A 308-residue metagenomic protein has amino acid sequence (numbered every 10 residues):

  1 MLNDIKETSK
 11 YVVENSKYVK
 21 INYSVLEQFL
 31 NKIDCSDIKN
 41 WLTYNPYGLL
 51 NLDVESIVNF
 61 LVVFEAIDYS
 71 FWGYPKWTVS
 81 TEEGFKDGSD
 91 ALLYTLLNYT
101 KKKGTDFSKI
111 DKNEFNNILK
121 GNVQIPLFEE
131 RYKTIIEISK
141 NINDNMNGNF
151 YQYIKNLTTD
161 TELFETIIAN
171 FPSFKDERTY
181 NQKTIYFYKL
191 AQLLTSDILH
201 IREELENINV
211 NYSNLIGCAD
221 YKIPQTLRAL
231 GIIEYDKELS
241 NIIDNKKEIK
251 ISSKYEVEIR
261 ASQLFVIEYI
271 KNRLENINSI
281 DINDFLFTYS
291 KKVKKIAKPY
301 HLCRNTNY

Functional and structural regions predicted by a protein language model:
M1-Y188, E206, E234-N241, S290-Y308: Phosphate/adenylate-binding glycine loop and adjacent helical scaffold
A191, T195: Alpha-helical phosphate/pyrophosphate-handling elements in metalloenzyme active cores
S196-Y308: Accessory, usually C-terminal, subdomains that scaffold auxiliary metal cofactors
